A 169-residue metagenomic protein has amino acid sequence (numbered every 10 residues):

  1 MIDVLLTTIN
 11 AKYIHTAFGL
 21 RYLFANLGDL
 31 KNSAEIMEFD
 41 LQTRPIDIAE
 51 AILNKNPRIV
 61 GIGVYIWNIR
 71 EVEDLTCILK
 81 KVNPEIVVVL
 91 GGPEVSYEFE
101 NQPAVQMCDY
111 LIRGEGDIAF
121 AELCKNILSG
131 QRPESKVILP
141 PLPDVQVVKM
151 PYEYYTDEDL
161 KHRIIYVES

Functional and structural regions predicted by a protein language model:
M1-S169: Acidic, low-complexity intrinsically disordered segments
